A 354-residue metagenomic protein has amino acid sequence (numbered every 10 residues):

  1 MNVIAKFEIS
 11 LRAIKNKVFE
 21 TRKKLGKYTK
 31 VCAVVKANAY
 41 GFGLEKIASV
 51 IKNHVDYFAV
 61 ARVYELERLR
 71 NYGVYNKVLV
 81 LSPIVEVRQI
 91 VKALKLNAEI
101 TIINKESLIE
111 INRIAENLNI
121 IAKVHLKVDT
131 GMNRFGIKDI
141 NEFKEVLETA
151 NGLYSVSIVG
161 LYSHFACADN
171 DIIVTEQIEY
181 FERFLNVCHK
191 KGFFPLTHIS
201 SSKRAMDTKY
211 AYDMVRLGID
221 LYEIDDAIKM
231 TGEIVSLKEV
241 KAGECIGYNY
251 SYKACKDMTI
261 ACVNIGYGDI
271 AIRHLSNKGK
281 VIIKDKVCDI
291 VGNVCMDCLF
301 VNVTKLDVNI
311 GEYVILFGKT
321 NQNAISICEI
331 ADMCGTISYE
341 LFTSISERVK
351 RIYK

Functional and structural regions predicted by a protein language model:
N2-L11, K15, E65, I84-V85 (+3 more regions): Active-site anion/phosphate-binding pocket segments in diverse small-molecule metabolic enzymes
A5-N16, G26-L196: Active-site-proximal beta-alpha core segment in soluble small-molecule metabolic enzymes
